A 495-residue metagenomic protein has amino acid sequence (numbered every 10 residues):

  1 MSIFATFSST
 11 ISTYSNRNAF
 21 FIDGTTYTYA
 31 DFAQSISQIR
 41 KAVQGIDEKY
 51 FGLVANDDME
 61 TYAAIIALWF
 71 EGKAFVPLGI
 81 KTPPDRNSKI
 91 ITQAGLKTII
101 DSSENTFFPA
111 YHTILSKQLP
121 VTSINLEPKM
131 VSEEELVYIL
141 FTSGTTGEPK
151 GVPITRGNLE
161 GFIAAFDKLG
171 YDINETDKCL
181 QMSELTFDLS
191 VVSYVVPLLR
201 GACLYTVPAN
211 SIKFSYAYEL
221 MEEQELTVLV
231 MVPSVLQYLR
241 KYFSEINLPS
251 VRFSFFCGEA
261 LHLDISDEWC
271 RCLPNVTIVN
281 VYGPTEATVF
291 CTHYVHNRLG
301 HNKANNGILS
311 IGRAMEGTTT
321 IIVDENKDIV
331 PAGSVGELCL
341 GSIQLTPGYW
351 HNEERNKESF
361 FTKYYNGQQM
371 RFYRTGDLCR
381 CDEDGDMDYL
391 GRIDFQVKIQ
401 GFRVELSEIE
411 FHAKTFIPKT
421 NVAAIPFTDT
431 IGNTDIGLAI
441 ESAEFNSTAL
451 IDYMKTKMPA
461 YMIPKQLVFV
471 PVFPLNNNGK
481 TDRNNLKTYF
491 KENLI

Functional and structural regions predicted by a protein language model:
F4, I99-K129, L159, T277-N280 (+1 more regions): AMP-dependent adenylate-forming
A5-Y27, V137-I139, G385-M387: AMP-dependent adenylate-forming
N16-G45, S88, I154-E160: Conserved AMP-binding/adenylate-forming core of the ANL superfamily
T25, A42-K81, K178-E184: Conserved AMP-binding/adenylate-forming
T28-A30, V137-A164: Conserved AMP-binding A3 loop
I124-F141, E148, I173-C179, L185: Conserved pre-ATP/AMP-binding loop-to-beta segment of ANL
K150-K178, D188-T227: Conserved AMP-binding/adenylation subdomain of ANL enzymes
L199-A202, L226-V230, R240-N306, T319: Gly/Ser/Thr-rich phosphate-binding loop
